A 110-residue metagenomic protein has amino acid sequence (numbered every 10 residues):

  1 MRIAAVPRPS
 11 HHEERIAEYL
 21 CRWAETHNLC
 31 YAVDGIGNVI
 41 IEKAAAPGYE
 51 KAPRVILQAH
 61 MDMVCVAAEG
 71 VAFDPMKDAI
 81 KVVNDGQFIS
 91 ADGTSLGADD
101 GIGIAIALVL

Functional and structural regions predicted by a protein language model:
M1, C21, I104-L108: Predominant activation on well-ordered alpha-helical scaffold segments within soluble catalytic domains
M1-H11: N-terminal capping segment at the start of a domain
R2, A17-Y19, D85: A generic structural signal for ordered alpha-helices
A5, H27, V39, V71-D74: Extended interaction regions within the primary functional domain
V6-R8, K43, A59, G93: Short glycine-centered, acidic/aromatic-flanked micro-motifs in structured strand/loop junctions that mark active-site
P9-P53: A non-catalytic alpha/beta surface segment that caps or lines the substrate-entry region of metallo-dependent hydrolase
Y49-L110: Active-site metal-coordination/substrate-binding segment of hydrolases, especially metallo-dependent peptidases
